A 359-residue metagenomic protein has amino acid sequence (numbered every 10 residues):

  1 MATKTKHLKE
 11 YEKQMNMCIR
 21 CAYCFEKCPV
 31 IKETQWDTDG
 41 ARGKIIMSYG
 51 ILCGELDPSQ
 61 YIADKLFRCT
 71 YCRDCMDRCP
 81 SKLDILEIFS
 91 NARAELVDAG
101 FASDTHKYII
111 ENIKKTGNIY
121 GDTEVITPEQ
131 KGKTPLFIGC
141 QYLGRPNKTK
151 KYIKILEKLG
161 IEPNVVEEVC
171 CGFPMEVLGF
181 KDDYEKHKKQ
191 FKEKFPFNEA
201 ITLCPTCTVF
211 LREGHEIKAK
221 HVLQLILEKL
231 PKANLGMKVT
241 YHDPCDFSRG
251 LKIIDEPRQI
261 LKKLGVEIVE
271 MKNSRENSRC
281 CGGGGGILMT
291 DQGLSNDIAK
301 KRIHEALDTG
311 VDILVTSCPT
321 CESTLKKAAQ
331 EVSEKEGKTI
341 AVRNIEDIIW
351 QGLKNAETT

Functional and structural regions predicted by a protein language model:
M1-E10, D39-Y61, K181-D183, I254-G265 (+2 more regions): Short, charged low-complexity linear segments at domain edges
M1-I31: Long, charged N-terminal interaction/targeting segments
L8, D39, I45-E216: Iron-sulfur-cluster electron-transfer modules
Q14-C24, K65-C75, S274-N277: Short metal-coordination and nucleic-acid-contact micro-motifs, chiefly zinc-binding Cys/His arrays
R20-Y49, R249: A broadly conserved sequence feature marking short terminus-proximal activation segments in nucleic acid-centric
K82, Q141-H221, D246-L261, G265 (+1 more regions): Cofactor-cradling patches in redox/metallo enzymes
E129-T134, A233-V239: A short, charged/proline- and glycine-enriched loop that marks the coil->beta-strand transition at the N-terminal
P135-L136, T240, D312-V315: Conserved beta-strand elements of the Class I
